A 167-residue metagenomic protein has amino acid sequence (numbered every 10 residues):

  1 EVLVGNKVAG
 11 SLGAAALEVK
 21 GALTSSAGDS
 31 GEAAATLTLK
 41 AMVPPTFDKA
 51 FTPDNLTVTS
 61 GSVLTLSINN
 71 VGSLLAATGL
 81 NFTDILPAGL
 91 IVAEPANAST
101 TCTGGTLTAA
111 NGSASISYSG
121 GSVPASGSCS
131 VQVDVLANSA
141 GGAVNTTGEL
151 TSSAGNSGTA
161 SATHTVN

Functional and structural regions predicted by a protein language model:
E1-N167: Exported/extracytosolic protein signature
